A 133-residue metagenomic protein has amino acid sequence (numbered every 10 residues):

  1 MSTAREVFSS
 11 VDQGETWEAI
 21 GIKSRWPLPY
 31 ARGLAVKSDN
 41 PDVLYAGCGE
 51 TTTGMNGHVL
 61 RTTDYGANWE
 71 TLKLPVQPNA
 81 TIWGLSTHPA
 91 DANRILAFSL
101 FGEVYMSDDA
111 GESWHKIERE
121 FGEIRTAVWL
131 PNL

Functional and structural regions predicted by a protein language model:
M1-L133: Extracellular glycan-interacting surfaces
